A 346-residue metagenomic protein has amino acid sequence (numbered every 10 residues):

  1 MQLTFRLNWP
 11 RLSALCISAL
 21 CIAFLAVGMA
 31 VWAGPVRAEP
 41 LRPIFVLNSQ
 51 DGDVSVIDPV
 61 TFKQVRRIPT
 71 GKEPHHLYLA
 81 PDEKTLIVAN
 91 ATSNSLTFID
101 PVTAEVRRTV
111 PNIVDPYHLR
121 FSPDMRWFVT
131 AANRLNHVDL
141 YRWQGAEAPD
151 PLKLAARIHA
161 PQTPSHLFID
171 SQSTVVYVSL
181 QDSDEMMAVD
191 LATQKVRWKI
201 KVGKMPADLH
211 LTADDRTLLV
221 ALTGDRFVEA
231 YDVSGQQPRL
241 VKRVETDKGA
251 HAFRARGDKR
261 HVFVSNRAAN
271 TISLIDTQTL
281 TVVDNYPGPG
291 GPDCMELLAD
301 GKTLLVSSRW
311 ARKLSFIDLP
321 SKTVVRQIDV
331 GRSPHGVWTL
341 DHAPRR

Functional and structural regions predicted by a protein language model:
M1-A14: N-terminal secretory signal peptides that target proteins for export/translocation
C16-G28, W32-R346: Predominantly soluble domains enriched in secretory-pathway, periplasmic, or organellar proteins
